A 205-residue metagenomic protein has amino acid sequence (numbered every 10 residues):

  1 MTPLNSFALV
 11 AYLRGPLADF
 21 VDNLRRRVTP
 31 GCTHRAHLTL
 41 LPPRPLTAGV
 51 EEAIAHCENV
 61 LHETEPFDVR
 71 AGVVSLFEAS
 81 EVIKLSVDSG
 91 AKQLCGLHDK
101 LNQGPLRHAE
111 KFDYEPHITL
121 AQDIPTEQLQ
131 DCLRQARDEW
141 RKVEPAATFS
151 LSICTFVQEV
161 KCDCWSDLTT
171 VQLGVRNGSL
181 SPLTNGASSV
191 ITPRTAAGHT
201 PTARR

Functional and structural regions predicted by a protein language model:
M1-D68, L76, D88-P145, C162-R205: Basic, often amphipathic N-terminal segments
A8, V82, L151: Short hydrophobic/aromatic beta-strand or adjacent loop that forms the aromatic wall/cage of a ligand/substrate-binding
R35, V82, T148: Beta-strand-rich binding-surface signature of beta-sandwich/beta-barrel folds used to engage anionic ligands
A71: Portal/gating segments that form or line small-molecule/metal binding sites
S75-V82: Short, basic/glycine-rich phosphate-binding loops at helix/coil junctions that contact nucleotide phosphates
P145-L151: Polymerase palm active-site segment centered on the conserved acidic dipeptide of motif C
S152-K161: Short beta-strand segments and strand-loop junctions that repeat across beta-rich extracellular domains
